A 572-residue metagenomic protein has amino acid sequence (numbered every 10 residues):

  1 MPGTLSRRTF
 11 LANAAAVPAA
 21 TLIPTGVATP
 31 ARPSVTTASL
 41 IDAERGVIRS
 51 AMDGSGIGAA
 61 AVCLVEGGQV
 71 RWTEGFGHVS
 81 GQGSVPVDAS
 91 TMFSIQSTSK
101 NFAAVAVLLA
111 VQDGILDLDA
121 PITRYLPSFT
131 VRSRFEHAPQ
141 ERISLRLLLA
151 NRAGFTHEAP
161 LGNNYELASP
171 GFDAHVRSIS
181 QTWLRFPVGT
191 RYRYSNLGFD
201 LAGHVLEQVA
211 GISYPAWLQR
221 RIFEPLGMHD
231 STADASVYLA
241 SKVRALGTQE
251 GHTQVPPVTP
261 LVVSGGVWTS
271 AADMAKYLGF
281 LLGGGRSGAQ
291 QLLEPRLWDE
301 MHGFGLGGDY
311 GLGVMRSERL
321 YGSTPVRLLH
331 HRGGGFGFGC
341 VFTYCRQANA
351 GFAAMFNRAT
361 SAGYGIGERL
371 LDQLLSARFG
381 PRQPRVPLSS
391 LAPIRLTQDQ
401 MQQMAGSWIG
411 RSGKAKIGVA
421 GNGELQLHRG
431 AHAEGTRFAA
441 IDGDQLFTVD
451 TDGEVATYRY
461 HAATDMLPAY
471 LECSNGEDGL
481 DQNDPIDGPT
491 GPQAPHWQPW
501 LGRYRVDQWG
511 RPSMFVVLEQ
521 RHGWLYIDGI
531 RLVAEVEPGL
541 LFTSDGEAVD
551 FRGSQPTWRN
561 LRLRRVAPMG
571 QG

Functional and structural regions predicted by a protein language model:
M1-P18: N-terminal secretory signal peptides and thylakoid transit peptides that target proteins across membranes
V35-I95, I115-D117, T130-R134, R177-W183: Short, conserved catalytic-motif segment at the N-terminal edge
D42-I48, V62, G68, S94-D119 (+2 more regions): Active-site SXXK
G56-A59, F336-F338, G413: Short, small/polar residue-rich loop motifs at catalytic or cofactor-binding pockets
Q69-R71, F76-S80, S133-F342: Short, surface-exposed loop or secondary-structure junction motifs that flank catalytic or metal-binding residues
L118-R134, P225-L226: Short, glycine/proline-biased beta-turn/loop segments that scaffold the active-site neighborhood
C340-R358, P468-E472: Short, well-ordered beta-strand elements
D372-G572: Peripheral terminal and inter-domain segments
